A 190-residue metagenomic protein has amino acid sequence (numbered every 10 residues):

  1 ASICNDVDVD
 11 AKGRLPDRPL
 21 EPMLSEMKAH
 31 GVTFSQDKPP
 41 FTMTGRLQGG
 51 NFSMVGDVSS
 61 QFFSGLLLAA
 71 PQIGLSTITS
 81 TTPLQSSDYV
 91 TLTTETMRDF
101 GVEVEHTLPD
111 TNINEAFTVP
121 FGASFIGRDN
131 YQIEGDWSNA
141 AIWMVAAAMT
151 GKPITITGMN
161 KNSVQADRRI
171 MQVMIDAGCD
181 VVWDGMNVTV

Functional and structural regions predicted by a protein language model:
A1-V190: Short, structured segments at the rim of ligand-binding sites
